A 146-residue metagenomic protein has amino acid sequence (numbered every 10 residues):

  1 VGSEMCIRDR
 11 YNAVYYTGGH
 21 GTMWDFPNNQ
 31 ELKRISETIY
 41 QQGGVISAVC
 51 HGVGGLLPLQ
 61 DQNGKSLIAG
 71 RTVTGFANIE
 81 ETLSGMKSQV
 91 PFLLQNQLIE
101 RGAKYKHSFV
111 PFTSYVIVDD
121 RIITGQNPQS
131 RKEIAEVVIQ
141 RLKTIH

Functional and structural regions predicted by a protein language model:
V1-I7: Short, small-residue-biased leader/transition segments that mark boundaries at the very start of proteins
V14-G18, L32-P58: Catalytic nucleophile loop
H20-E31: Glycine/threonine-rich flexible loop motifs
I39-Q41, G64-A69: Short, conserved loop/helix-junction motifs that constitute active-site signature segments in enzyme catalytic cores
V49, R71-N78: Short internal beta-strands
N78-V110: A charged, well-structured terminal subsegment
K104-H146: C-terminal and late-domain segments of enzyme folds
